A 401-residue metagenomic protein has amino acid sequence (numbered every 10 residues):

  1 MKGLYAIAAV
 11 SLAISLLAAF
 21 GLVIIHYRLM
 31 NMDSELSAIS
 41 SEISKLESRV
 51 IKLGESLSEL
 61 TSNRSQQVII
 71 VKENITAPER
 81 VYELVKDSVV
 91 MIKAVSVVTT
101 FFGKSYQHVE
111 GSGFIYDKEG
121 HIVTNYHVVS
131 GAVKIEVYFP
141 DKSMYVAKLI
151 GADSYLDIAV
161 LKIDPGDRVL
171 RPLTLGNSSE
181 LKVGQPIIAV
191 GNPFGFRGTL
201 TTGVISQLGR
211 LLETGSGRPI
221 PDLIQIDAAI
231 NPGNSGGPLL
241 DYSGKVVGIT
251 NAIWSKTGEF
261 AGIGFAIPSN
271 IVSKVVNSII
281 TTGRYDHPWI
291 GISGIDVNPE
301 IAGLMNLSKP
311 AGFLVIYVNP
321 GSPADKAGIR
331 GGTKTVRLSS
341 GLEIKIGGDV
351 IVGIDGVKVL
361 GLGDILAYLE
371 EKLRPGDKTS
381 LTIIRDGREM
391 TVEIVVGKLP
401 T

Functional and structural regions predicted by a protein language model:
M1-E35: Single-pass membrane-anchoring alpha-helices
Y27-A311, Y317-P320, L362, E370 (+3 more regions): Serine-dependent protease modules
I122-V123, A327-L362: Conserved PDZ fold ligand-binding element
T379: Glycine-rich ATP/GTP-binding catalytic cores of kinases/NTPases
V392-I394: Edge beta-strands of extracellular beta-sandwich domains
